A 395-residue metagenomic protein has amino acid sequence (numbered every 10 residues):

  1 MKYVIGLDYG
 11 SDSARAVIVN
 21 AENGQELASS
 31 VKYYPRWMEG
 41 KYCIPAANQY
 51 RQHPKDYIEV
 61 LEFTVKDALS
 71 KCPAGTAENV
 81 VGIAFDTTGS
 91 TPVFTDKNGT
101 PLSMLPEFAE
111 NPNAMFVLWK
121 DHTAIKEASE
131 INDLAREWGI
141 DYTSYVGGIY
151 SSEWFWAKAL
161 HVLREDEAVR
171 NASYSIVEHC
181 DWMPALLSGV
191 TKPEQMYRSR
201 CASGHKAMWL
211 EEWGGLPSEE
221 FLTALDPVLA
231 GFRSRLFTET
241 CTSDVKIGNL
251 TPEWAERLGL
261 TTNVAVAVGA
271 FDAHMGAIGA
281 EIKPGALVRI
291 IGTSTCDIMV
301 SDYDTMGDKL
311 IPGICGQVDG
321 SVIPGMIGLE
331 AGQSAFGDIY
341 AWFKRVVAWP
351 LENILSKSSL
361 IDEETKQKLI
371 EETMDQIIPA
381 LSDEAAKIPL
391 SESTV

Functional and structural regions predicted by a protein language model:
M1-M104, G231-S234, E256, L260-A265: N-terminal glycine/serine-rich phosphate-binding loop of ATP-dependent small-molecule kinases, especially carbohydrate
Y9-S11, T95, E137-V268: Gly/Ser/Thr-rich active-site cleft segment
R15-V17, S188-P193, E363-V395: Conserved ATP-utilizing enzyme core subdomain
L27, P54, A74-W154: Active-site phosphate-binding/coordination module
Q52, V80-T87, F108-A109, V117-K120 (+7 more regions): Active-site nucleophile and cofactor-binding loops and adjacent substrate-binding regions of central metabolic enzymes
V93-N98, S129-I131, L186-S199, T251-E253 (+4 more regions): Short acidic, glycine/serine/threonine-rich loops at helix termini
N113-D166, R170-N171, A207-E219, Q317-E372: Glycine-rich phosphate-binding loop plus the immediately following alpha-helix
W154, K206-P324, L351-E352, S358-D375: ATP-dependent carbohydrate kinase catalytic cores
